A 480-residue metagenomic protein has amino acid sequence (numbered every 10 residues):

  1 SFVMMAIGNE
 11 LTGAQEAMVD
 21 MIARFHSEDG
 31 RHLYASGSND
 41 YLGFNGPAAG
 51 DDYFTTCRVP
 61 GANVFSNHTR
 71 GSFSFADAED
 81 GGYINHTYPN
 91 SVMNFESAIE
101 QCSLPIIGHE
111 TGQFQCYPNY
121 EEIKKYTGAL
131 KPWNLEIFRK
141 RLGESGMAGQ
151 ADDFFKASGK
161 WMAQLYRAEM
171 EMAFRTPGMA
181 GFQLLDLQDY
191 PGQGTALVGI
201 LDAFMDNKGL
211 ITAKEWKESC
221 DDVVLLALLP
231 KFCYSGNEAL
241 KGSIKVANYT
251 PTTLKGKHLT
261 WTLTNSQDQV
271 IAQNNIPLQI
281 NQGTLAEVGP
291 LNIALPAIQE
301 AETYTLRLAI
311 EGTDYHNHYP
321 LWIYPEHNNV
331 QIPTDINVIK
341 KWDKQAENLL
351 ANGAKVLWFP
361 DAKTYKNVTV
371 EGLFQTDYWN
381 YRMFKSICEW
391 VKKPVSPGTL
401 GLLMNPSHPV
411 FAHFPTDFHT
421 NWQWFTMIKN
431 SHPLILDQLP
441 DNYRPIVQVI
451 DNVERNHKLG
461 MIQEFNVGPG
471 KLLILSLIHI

Functional and structural regions predicted by a protein language model:
S1-D189, G194-V198: Substrate-binding/catalytic cleft of secreted carbohydrate-active enzymes, primarily glycoside hydrolases
E28, A78, G82-M93, K385-S476: Catalytic beta-strand/loop cores that center a nucleophilic Ser/Cys/Thr and support acyl-enzyme chemistry
E28, L185-T250: Aromatic-rich peripheral "rim/lid" segments of glycoside hydrolase catalytic domains that contact and position glycan
A239-P277, A286-N292, E302-E311: Beta-strand-rich binding/interaction modules
A297-A301: Surface-exposed, short loops/turns at beta-strand junctions within beta-sandwich domains
D314-V330: Short beta-strand elements
T334-R382, P469: Short alpha-beta junction capping motif
H479-I480: Conserved small/polar residues in nucleotide/adenosyl-binding loops
